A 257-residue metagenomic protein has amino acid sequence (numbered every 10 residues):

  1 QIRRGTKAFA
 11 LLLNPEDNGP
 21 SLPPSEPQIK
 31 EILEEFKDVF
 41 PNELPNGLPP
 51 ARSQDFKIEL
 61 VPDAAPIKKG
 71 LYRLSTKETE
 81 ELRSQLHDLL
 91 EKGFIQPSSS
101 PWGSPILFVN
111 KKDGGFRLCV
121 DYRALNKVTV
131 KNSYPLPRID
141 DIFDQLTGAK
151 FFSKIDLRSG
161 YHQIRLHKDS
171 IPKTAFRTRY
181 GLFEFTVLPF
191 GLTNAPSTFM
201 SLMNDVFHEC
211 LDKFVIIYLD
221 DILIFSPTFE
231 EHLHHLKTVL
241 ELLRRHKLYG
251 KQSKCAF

Functional and structural regions predicted by a protein language model:
R3-K7, L11-F257: Retroelement reverse transcriptase polymerase core
